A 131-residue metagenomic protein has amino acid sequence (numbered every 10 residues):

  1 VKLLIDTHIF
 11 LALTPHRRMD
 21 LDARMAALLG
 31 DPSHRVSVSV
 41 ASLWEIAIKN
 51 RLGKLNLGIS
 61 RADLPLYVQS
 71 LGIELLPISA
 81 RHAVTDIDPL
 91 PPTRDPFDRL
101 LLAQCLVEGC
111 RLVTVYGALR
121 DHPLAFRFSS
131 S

Functional and structural regions predicted by a protein language model:
V1-V38, L52-L66, E108, G117-D121 (+1 more regions): Short, well-structured N-terminal submotif of metal-dependent ribonuclease cores
I9, P96, A125-R127: Intrinsic disorder/low-structure terminal segments
R35, E74, A125-R127: Conserved beta-strand segments of alpha/beta enzyme cores
I46: Phosphate/NTP-binding elements of NTP-utilizing enzymes
N56-G58, A62, S70-A118, S129: Active-site neighborhoods of divalent-metal-dependent phosphate/nucleic-acid chemistry enzymes
